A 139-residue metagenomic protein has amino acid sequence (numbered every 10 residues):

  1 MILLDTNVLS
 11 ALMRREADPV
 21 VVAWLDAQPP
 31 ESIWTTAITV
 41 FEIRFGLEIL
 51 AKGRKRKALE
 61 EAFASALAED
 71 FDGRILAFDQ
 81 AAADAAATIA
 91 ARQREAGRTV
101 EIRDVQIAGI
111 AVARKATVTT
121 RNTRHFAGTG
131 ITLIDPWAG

Functional and structural regions predicted by a protein language model:
M1-T39, E48-A66, R124, G139: Short, well-structured N-terminal submotif of metal-dependent ribonuclease cores
A11, F45, D84, A127-G128: Alpha-helical elements of the RecA-like P-loop NTPase motor core of helicases
D18-V20, W24, R92, T117 (+1 more regions): Residues in and immediately flanking transmembrane alpha helices
T36, F78-Q80, R121, I134-G139: Conserved beta-strand termini and adjacent loop/short-helix elements that scaffold enzyme active sites in alpha/beta
F45-A51, E69-T117, R121: Active-site neighborhoods of divalent-metal-dependent phosphate/nucleic-acid chemistry enzymes
A96, H125-G128: A beta-strand edge to alpha-helix "cap/lid" segment located at domain peripheries
